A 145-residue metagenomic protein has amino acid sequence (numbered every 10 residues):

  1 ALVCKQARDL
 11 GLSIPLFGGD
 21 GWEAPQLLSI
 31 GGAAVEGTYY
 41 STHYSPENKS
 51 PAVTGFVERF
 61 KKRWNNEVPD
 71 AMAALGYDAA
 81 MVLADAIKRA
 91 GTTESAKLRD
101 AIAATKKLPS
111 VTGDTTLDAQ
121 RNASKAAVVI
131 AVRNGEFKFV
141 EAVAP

Functional and structural regions predicted by a protein language model:
A1-P145: Extracytosolic ligand-binding ectodomains
